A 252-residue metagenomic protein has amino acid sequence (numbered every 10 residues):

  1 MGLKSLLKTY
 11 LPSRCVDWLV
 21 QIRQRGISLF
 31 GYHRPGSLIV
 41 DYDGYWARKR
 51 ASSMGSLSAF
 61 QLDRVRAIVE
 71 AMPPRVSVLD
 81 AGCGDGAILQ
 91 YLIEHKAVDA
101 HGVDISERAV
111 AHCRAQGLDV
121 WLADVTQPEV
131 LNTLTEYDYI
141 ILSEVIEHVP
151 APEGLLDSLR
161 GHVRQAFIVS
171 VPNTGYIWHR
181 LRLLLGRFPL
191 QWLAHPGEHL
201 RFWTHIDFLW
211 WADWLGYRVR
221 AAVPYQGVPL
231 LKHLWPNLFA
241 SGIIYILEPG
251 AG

Functional and structural regions predicted by a protein language model:
G2-Y139, E153-L156, H162, L185 (+5 more regions): Conserved N-terminal segment of class I S-adenosyl-L-methionine
E129, G175-I177: Feature marks short, surface-exposed loop/turn motifs that line or immediately flank catalytic pockets and channel
Y139-P150: A short SAM/SAH-binding and catalytic strip from SAM-dependent methyltransferases
P150-G154, H179: Short N-terminal helix/helix-N-cap motif within the alpha/beta-hydrolase-1
R164-N173: Conserved beta-strand signature within the Rossmann-like core of class I S-adenosyl-L-methionine
H179-R187: Short, flexible, mixed-charge acidic loops at enzyme active sites
L215-Y217: A structural motif corresponding to the C-terminal end of an alpha-helix and its immediate exit/capping segment
